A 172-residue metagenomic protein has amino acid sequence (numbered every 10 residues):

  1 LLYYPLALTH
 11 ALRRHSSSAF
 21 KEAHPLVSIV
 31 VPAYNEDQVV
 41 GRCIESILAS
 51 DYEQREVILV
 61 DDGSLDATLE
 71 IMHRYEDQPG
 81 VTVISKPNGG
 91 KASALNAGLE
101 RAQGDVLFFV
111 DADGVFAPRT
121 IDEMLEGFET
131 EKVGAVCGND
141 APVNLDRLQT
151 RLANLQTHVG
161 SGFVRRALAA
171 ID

Functional and structural regions predicted by a protein language model:
L1-A23: N-terminal membrane-anchoring/stem segments of glycan-assembly enzymes
A7, A92-A94, R119-D172: Long helical/loop segments within the catalytic core of UDP-sugar-dependent glycosyltransferases, especially the large
R13-R14, E36-A49: Short, well-formed alpha-helical segments that are part of the catalytic scaffolds of diverse glycosyltransferases
P25-S28, E56: Cell-envelope/extracellular polymer assembly enzymes that use nucleotide-activated donors
I44-I84: Acidic donor-binding segment of Leloir-type glycosyltransferases
K86-A102, E123: Glycine-rich, basic loop-to-helix element that forms the pyrophosphate-binding segment of sugar-nucleotide handling
L107: Short aromatic/hydrophobic "clamp" motif used to bind/position activated sugar donors
D111-V115: The conserved acidic donor/metal-binding loop of glycosyltransferases
